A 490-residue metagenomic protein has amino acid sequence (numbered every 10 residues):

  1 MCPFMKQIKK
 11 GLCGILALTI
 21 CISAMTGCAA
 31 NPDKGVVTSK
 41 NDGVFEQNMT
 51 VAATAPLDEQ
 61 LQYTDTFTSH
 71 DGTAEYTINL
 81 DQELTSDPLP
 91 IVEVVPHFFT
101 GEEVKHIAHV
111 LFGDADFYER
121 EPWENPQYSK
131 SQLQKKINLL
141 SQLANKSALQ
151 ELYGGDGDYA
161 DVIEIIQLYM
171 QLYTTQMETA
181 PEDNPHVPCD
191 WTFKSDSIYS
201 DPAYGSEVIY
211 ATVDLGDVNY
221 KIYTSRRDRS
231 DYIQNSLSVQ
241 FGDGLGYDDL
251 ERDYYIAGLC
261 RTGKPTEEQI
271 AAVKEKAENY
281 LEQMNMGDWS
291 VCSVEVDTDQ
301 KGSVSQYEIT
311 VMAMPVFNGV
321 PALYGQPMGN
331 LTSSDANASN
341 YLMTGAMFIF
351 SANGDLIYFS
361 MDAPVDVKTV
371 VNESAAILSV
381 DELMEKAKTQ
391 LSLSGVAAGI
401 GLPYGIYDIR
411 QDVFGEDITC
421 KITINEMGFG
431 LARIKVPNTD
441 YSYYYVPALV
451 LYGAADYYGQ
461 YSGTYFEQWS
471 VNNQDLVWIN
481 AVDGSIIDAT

Functional and structural regions predicted by a protein language model:
C2-F4, L152-Y153, I400, V413: Short, aromatic- and cysteine-enriched interfacial helices/patches that mediate contacts at lipid membranes
C2-I15: Bacterial N-terminal signal peptides that target proteins for export
I15-I22: Alpha-helical transmembrane segments
S23-G27: C-terminal motif of bacterial Sec signal peptides marking the signal peptidase cleavage site
C28-A338: Preferential activation on post-signal-peptide N-terminal prodomains/segments of secreted or lumenal proteins
Y128, P265-E268, A375-L378, E382 (+1 more regions): Short coil/turn linker and secondary-structure boundary residues
Y220-D248, P321-P364, G459-T490: A short, surface-exposed beta-strand/turn
Y255-I256, C260, K276-M347, S351-Y461: Segments that shape or occlude catalytic/ligand-binding pockets
